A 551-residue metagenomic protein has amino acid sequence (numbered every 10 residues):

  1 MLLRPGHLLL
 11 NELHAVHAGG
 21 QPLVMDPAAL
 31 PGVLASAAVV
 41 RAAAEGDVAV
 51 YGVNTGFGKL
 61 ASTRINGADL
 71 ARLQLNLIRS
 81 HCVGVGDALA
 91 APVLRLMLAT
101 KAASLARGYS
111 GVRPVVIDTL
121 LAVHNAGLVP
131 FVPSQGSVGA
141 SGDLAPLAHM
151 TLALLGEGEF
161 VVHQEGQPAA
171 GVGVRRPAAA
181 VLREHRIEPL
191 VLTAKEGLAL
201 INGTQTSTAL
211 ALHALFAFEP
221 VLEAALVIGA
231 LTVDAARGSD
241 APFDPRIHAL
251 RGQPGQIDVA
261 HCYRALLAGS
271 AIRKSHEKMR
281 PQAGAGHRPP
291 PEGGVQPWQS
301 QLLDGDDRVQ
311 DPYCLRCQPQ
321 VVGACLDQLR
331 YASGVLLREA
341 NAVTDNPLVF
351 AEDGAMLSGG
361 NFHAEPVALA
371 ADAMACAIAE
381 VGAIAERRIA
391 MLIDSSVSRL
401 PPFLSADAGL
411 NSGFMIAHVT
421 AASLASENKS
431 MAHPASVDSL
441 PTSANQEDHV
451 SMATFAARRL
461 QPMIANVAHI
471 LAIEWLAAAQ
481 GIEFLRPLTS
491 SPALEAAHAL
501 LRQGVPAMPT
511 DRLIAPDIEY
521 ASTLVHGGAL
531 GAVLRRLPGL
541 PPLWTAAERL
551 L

Functional and structural regions predicted by a protein language model:
M1-D47, L77-P133, V233, H248: Glycine-rich, flexible loop motifs
M1-Q21, M25-G32, S36-A44, L70 (+1 more regions): C-terminal auxiliary extensions adjacent to catalytic cores
A28-P31, A35, G52, A68 (+7 more regions): Generic alpha-helix structural propensity
V48, T63, V259: Polyanion/phosphate-binding surface patch
Y51-L73, S80-A103, P133-L155, V172-V174 (+2 more regions): FAD-binding core of FAD-dependent oxidoreductases, characterized by glycine-rich FAD pyrophosphate-binding loops
Y109, V138-A140, G409: Conserved, non-catalytic sequence blocks in retroelement Pol enzymes and Pol-derived host proteins
D118-N125, A145-A148, L152, E223: A broadly conserved amphipathic alpha-helix scaffold signal in soluble, globular proteins
V132-S137, E352, M356: Cysteine-centered functional microenvironments
